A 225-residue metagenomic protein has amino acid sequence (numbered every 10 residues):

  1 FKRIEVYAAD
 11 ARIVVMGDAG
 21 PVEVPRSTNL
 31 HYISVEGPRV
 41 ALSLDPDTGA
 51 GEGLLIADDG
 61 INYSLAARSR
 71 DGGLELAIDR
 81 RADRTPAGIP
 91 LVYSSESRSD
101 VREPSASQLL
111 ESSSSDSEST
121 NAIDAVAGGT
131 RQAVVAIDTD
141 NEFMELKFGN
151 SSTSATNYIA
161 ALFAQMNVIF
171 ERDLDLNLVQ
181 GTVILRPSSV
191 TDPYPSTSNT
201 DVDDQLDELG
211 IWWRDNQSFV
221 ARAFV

Functional and structural regions predicted by a protein language model:
F1-G72: N-terminal prosegments of processed precursors
E75-V225: Fold-level signature of zinc-dependent metallopeptidase catalytic domains
